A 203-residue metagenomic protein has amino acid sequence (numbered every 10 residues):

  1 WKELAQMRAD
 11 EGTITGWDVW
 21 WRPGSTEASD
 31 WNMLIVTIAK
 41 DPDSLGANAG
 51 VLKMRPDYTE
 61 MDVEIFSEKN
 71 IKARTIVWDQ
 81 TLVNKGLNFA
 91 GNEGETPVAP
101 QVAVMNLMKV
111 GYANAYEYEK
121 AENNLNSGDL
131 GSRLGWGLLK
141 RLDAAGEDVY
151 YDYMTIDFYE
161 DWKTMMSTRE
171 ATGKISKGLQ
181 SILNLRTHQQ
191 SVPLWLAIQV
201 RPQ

Functional and structural regions predicted by a protein language model:
W1-T59, V63-Q203: Short S/T/G/P-rich N-terminal loop/turn motif that feeds into the first structured element of a domain
